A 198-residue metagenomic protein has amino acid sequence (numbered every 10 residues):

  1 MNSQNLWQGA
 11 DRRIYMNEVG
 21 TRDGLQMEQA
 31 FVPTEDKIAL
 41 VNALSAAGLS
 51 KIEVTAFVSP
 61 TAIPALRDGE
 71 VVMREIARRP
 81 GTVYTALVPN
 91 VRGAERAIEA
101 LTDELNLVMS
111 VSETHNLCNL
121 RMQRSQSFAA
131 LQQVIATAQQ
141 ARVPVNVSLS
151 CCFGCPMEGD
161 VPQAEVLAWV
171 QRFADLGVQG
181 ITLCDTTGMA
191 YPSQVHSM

Functional and structural regions predicted by a protein language model:
S3-L6, T34-T82, V88-R96, L101-E104: Glycine-rich, positively charged N-terminal anion/phosphate-binding segment
N17-D36, T82-V91, L117-Q123, C151-E165: Active-site mouth loops of central-metabolism enzymes
N17-V19, D103-S112, N146-S150: Non-cysteine beta-strand/loop elements that form the S-adenosyl-L-methionine
G24, L44, A97, L105 (+2 more regions): Conserved, mostly hydrophobic/aromatic
S50-E75, V108-Q123, C151-M157, T182-S193: Glycine-rich, proline-tolerant flexible connector loops at the mouths of alpha/beta enzymes
A62-A86, S125-V147, Q171, V195-M198: Alpha-helix-loop-beta-strand connector modules within alpha/beta enzyme cores
A65-L66, E95-L101, M157-V166, Y191-M198: Distinct, well-ordered alpha-helical segments
S112-T186: Conserved anion-binding
